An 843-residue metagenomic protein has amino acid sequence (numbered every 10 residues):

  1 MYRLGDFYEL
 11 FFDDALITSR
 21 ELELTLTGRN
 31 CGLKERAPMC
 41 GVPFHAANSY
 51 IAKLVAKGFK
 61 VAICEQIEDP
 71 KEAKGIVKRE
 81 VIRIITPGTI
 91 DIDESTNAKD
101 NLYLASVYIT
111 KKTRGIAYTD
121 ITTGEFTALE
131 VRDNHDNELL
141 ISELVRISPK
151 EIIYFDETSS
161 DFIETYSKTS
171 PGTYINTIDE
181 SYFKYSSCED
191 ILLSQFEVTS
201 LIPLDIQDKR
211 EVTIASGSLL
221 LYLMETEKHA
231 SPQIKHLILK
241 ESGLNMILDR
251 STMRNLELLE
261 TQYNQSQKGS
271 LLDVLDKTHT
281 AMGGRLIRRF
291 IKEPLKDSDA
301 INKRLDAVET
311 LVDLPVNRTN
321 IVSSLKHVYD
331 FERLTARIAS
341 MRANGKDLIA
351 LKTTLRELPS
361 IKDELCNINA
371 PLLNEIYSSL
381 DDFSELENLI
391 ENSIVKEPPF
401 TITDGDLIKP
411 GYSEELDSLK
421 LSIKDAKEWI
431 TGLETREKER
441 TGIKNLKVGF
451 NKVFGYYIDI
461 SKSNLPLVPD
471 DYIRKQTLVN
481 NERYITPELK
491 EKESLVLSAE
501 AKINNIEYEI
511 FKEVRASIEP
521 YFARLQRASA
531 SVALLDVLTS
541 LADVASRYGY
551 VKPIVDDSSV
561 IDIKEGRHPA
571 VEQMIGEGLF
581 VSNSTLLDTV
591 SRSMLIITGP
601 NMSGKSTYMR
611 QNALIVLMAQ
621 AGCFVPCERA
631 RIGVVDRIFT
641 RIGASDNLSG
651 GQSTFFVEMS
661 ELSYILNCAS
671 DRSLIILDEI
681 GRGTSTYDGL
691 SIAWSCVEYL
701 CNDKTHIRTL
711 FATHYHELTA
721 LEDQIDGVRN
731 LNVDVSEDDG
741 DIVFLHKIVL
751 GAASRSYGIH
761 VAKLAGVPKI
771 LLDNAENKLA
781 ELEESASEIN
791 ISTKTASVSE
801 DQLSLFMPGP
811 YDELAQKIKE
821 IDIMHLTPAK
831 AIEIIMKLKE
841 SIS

Functional and structural regions predicted by a protein language model:
M1-T310, T319, S323-A339, A343-T435 (+1 more regions): Charged catalytic and DNA/RNA-contacting regions of genome-maintenance and nucleic-acid-processing enzymes
F12-A15, K209, H279-T280, F290 (+8 more regions): ATPase nucleotide-binding head domains, primarily ABC-like/P-loop NTPase cores
C64, P87-T96, A230, I368-L372 (+5 more regions): Active-site phosphate-binding and catalytic loops of NTP-dependent enzymes
F183-I191, Q195, I247, Q262 (+6 more regions): Amphipathic heptad-repeat alpha-helical coiled-coil/stalk segments that mediate oligomerization, filament/stalk
S340, N344, T354-E357, P410-G411 (+2 more regions): Charged, surface-exposed helical/loop "interaction arms" that form contiguous linear patches used for dimerization
L478, E482-A516: Extended, charged coiled-coil "arm/hinge" scaffolds of SMC/Rad50-like chromosome-maintenance ATPases and other large
